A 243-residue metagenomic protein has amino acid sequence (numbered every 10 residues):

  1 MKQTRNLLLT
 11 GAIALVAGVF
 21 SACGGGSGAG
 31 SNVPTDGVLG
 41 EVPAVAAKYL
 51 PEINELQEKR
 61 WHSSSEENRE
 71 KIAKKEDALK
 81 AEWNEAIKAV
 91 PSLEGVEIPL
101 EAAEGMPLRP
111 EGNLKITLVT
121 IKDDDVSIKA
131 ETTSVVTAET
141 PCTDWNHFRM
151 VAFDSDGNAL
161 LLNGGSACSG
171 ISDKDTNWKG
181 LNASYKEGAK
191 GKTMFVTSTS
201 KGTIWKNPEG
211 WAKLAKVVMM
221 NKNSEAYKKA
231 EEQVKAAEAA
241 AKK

Functional and structural regions predicted by a protein language model:
M1-G11: Bacterial N-terminal signal peptides that target proteins for export
V19-A22: C-terminal motif of bacterial Sec signal peptides marking the signal peptidase cleavage site
G24-S27: Bacterial signal peptide processing site
K59-E70: Charged, low-complexity interaction regions
W83-D124: Low-complexity, acidic Ser/Thr/Pro/Gly-rich terminal tails and inter-domain linkers that flank the onset of structured
D124-V136: Short, well-ordered beta-strand segments enriched in hydrophobic/aromatic residues
P141-F148: Short coil-to-beta strand junction motifs in C2/discoidin
D156-E231: Short, solvent-exposed, Trp/other aromatic-anchored flexible loops in extracytoplasmic proteins
